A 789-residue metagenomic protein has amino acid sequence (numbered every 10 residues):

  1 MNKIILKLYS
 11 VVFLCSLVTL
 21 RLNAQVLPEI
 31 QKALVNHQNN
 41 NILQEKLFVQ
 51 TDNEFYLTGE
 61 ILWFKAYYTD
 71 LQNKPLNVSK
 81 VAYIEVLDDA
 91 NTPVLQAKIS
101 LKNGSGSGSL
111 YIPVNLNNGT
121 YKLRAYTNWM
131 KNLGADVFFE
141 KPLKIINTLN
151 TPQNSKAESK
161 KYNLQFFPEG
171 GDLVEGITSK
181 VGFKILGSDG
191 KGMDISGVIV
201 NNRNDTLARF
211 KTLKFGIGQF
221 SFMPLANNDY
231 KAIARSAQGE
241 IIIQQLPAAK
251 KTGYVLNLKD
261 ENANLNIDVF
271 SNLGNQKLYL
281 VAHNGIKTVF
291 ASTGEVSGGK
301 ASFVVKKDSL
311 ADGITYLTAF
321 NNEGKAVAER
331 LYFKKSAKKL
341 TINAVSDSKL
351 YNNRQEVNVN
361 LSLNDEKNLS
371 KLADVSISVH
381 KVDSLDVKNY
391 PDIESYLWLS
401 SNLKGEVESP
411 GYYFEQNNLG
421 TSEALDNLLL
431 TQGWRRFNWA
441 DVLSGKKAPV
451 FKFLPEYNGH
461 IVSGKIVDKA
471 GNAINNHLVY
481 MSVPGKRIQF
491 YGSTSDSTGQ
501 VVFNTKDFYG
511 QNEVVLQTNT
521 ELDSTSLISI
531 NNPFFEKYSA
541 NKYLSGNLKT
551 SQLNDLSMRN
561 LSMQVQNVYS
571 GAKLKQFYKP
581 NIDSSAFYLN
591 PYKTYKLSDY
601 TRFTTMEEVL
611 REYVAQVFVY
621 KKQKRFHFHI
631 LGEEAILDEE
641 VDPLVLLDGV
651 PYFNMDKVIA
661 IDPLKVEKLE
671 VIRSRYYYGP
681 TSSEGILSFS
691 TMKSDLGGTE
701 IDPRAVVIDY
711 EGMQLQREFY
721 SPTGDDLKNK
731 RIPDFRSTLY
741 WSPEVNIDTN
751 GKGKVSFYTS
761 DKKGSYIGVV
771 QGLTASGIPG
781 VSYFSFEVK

Functional and structural regions predicted by a protein language model:
M1-A33, L361, K789: Bacterial Sec-dependent N-terminal signal peptides
V26-E45, Q50, Y56-L57, I61-I99 (+1 more regions): Contiguous segments within soluble domain cores/interaction surfaces
Q38-I42, L57, N77, P113-N118 (+16 more regions): Surface-exposed, low-complexity/disordered segments and acidic/polar micro-motifs at processing/linker regions
Y83-L87, S196-V200, Y279-V281, T318 (+4 more regions): Beta-strand signatures of extracellular beta-sandwich domains
G108-I112: Ligand-binding face of N-terminal immunoglobulin V-set domains in extracellular IgSF glycoproteins
L123, Y230-A232, T315, V514 (+1 more regions): Hydrophobic beta-strand segments within extracellular beta-sandwich modules
V650-Y677: Short acidic/polar hinge/loop motifs at secondary-structure boundaries that mediate gating or recognition
